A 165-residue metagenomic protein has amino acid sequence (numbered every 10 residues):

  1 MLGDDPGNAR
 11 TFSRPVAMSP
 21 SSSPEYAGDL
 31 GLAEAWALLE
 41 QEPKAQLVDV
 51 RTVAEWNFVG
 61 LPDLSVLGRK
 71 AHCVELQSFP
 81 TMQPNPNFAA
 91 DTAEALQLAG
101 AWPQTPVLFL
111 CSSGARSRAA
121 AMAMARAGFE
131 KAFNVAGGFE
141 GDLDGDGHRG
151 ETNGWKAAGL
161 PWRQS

Functional and structural regions predicted by a protein language model:
L2-Q46, V53-P106, S117-S165: Rhodanese-like catalytic fold shared by cysteine-dependent sulfurtransferases and DSP/PTP-type phosphatases
L110: Short, surface-exposed ligand- or partner-binding patches at beta-edge/loop junctions that are enriched in aromatics
